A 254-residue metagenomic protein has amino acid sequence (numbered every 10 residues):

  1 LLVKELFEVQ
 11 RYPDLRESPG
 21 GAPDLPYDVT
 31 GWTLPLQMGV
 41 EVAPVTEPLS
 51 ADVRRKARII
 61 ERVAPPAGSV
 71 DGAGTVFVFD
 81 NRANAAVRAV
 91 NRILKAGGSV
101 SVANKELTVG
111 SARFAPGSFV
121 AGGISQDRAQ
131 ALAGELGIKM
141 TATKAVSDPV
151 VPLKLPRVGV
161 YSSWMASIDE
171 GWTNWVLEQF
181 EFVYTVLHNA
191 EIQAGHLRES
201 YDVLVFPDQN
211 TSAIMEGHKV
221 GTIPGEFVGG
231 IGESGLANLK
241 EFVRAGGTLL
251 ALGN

Functional and structural regions predicted by a protein language model:
L1-N254: Intrinsic-disorder/low-complexity accessory segments
